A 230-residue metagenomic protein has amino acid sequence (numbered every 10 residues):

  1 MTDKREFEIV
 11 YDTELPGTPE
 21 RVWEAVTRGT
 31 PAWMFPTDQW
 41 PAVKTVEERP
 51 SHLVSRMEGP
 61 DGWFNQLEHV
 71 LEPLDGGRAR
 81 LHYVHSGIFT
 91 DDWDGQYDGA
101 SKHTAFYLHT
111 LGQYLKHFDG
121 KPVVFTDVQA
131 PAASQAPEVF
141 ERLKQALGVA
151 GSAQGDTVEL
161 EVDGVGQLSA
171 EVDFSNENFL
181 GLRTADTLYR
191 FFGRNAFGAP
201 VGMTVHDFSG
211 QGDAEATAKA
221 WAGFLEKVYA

Functional and structural regions predicted by a protein language model:
M1-D3, M57-E58, S101, V158-E159 (+1 more regions): Intrinsically disordered, low-complexity segments enriched in polar/charged residues with Gly/Pro, especially when
M1-Q39, Q96-A150: Hydrophobic ligand-binding cavity/cleft-lining segments
T2-K4, E8-P16, E20-G29, P41-K44 (+4 more regions): Terminal targeting/leader modules
E8-I88: Ordered, small/hydrophobic-rich secondary-structure cores
Q39-E48, L71-E72, V149-S152, L168-F174 (+1 more regions): Short, exposed beta-strand/loop patches in secreted or surface proteins that constitute
R56-K102, D173-A230: Beta-strand/loop substructures that line and gate deep hydrophobic ligand-binding cavities in soluble
V123-D186: Acidic, Ser/Thr-rich low-complexity intrinsically disordered segments
